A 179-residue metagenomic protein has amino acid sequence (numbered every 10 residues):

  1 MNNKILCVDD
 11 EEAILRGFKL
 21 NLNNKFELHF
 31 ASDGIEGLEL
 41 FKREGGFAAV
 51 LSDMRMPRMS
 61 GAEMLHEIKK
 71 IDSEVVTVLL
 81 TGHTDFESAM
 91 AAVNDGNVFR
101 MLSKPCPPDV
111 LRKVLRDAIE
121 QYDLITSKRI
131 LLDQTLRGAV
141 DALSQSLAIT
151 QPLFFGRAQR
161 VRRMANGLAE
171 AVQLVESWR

Functional and structural regions predicted by a protein language model:
N3, E12-F30: Two-component/phosphorelay signaling modules centered on CheY-like receiver
D9, D53, T81: Active-site residues of response regulator receiver
S32-E36, S60-E63: Acidic catalytic/metal-coordinating carboxylates
E39-L40, A62-E74, A91: Short amphipathic alpha-helix used as the core "switch/output" element in two-component signaling
G45-L51: Active-site beta3 strand of CheY-like receiver
M56: Receiver (REC) domain active-site loop signature in two-component systems and cognate sites in sensor histidine kinases
T84-E87, C106-L115: C-terminal output helix
D117-R179: Acidic/His-rich, divalent-metal-binding segments that scaffold phosphate/diphosphate chemistry
